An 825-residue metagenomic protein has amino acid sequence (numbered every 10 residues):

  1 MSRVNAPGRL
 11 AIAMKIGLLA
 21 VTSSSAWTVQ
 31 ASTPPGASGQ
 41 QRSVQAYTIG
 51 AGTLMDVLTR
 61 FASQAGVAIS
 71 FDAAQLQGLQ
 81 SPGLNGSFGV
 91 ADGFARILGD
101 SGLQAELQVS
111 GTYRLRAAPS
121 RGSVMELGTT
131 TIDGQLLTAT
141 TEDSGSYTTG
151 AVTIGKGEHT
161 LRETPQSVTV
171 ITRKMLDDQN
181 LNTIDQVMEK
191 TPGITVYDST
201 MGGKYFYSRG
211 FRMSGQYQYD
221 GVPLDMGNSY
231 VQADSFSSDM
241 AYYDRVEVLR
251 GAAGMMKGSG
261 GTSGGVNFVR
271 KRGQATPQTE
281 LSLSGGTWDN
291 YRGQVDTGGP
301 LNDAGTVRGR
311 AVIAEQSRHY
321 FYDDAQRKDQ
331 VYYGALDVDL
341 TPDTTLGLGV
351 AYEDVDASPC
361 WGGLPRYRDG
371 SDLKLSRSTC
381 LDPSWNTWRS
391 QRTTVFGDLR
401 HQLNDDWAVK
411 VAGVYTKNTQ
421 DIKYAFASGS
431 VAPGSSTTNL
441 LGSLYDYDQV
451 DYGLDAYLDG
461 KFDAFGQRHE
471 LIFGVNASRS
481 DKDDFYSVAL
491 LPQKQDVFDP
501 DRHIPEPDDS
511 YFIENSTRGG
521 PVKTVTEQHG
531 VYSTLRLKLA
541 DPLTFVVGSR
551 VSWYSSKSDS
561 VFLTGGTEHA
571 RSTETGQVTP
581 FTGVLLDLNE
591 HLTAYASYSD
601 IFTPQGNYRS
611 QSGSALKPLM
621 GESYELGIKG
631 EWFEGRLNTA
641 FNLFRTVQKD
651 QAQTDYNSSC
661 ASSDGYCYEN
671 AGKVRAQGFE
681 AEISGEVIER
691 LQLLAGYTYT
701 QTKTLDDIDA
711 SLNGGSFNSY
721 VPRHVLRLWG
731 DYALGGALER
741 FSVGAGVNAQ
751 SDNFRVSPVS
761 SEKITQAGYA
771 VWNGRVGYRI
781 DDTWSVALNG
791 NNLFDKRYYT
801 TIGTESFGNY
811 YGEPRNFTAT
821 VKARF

Functional and structural regions predicted by a protein language model:
Q64, A68-S70, Q77, G83-N85 (+2 more regions): Acidic, small-polar-rich N-terminal luminal/periplasmic segments of exported/outer-membrane proteins
M226, Y242-D244, M255-G334, L340-T344 (+2 more regions): Outer-membrane beta-barrel translocator/receptor signature
Q316-Y320, Y333-Q402, Y415-Q449, Q493-T524 (+2 more regions): Acidic/polar loop-and-plug regions of large Gram-negative outer-membrane beta-barrel proteins
D337-T341, Q449, R468-I472, N476-S480 (+3 more regions): Structural signature of Gram-negative outer-membrane beta-barrels, strongest in the C-terminal barrel of TonB-dependent
V395-N418, L441-D559: Face-selective signature of the C-terminal outer-membrane beta-barrel domain
D398-Y424, P618-E686, L693-T698, T702-D706: Membrane-embedded beta-barrel scaffold of Gram-negative outer-membrane proteins
D541-P542, E669-S757, F794, R824: Gram-negative outer-membrane beta-barrel transporters
N748-P758, G777-F825: C-terminal beta-signal and adjacent terminal beta-strands/loops of Gram-negative outer-membrane beta-barrel proteins
